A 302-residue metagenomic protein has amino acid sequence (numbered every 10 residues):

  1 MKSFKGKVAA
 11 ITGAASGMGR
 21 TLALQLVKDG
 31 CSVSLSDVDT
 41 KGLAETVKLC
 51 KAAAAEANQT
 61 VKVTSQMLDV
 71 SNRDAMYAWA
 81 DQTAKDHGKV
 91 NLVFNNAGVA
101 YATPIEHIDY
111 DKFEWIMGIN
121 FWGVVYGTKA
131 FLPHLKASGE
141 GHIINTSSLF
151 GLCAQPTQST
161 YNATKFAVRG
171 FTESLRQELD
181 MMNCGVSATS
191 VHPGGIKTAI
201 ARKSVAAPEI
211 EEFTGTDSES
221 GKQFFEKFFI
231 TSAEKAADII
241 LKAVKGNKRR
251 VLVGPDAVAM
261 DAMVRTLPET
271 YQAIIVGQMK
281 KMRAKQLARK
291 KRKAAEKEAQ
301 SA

Functional and structural regions predicted by a protein language model:
K2-S34: Canonical Rossmann dinucleotide-binding motif of NAD(H)/NADP(H)-dependent dehydrogenases/reductases, specifically
C31-E45: Conserved glycine-rich Rossmann-like NAD(P)H-binding loop of the short-chain dehydrogenase/reductase
T40-K41, Q66-A78, Y110: The beta1-alpha1 cofactor-binding region of Rossmann-like NAD(H)/NADP(H)-dependent oxidoreductases
P104-I105, D109-E114: Substrate-binding pocket helix/loop in short-chain dehydrogenase/reductase
T128, T164: Active-site helix of classical SDR
S148: Residue(s) in the substrate-gating loop at a strand-loop-helix junction that position the organic substrate next
D180-P255: SDR active-site lid
